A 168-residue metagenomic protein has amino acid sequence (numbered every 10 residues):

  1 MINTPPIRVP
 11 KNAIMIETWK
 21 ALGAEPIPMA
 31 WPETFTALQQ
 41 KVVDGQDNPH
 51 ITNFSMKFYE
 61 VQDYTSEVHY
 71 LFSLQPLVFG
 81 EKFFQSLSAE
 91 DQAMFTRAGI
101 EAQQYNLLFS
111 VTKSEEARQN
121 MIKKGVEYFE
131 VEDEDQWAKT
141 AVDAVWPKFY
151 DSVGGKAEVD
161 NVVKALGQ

Functional and structural regions predicted by a protein language model:
M1-Q168: N-terminal secretory/targeting leader peptides
